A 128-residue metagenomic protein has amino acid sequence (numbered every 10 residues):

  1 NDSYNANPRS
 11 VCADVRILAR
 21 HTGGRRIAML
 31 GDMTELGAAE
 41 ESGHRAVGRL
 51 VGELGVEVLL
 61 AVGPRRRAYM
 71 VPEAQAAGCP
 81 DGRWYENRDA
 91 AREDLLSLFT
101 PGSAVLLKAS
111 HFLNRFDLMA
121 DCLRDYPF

Functional and structural regions predicted by a protein language model:
N1-F128: ATP-dependent carboxylate-amine ligase
